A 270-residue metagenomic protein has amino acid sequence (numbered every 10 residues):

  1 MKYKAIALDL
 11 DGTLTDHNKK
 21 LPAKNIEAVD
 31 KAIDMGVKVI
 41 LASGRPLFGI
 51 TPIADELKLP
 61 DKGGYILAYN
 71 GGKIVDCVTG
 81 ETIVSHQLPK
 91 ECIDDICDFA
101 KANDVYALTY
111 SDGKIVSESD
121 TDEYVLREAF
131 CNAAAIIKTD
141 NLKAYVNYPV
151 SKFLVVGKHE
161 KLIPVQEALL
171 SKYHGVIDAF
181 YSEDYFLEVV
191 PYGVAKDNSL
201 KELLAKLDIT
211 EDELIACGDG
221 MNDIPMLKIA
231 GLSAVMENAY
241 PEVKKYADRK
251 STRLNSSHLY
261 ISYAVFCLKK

Functional and structural regions predicted by a protein language model:
K4-N18: Asp-based phosphoryl-transfer active-site loop
A23-E123: Active-site phosphate-binding/coordination module
G36-I40, G64, K152, D212-E213 (+1 more regions): Short active-site oxyanion
I40, L67, I215-C217, A234 (+1 more regions): Hydrophobic/aromatic beta-strand patches that form the interior of the parallel beta-sheet core in alpha/beta enzyme
L57, K62, N70, Y173-G175 (+2 more regions): Short, structured coil segments at secondary-structure junctions
F99, N103-C217, M221-I224, N238: Conserved acidic, metal-coordinating active-site core of Asp-based, Mg2+-dependent phosphoryl-transfer enzymes
I229, S233, E237-R253: Asp-based, Mg2+/Mn2+-dependent phosphohydrolase catalytic module
K250, L254-K270: Single conserved hydrophobic/aromatic residue that forms the stacking wall/gate of nucleotide- or nucleobase-binding
